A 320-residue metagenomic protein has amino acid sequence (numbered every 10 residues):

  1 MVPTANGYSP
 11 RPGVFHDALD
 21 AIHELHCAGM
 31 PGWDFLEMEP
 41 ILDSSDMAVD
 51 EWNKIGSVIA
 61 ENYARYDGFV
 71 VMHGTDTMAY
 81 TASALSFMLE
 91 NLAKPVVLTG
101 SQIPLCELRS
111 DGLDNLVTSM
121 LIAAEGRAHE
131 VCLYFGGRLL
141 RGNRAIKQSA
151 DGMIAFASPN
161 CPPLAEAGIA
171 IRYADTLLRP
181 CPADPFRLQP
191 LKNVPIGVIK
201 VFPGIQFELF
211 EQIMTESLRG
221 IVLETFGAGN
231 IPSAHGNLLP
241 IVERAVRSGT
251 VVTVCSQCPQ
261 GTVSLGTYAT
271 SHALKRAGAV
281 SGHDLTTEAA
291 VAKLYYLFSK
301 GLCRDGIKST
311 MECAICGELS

Functional and structural regions predicted by a protein language model:
M1-E61: ATP/NTP phosphate-donor binding region
P3-G7, A82-S83, L108-D111, R141-K147 (+1 more regions): Short acidic, glycine/serine/threonine-rich loops at helix termini
F15-C27, R141-L223, G227-A228, S233 (+1 more regions): Accessory alpha-helical/coil subdomains and C-terminal extensions that flank or cap enzyme catalytic cores
V71-H73, V97-G100, C132-G137, K200 (+2 more regions): Short beta-strand segments
V71-K94, S233-I241: Short Gly/Thr/Asp-enriched flexible loops that form oxyanion-binding sites at enzyme active sites
A82-D111, T118-G126, A245-S256: Short, acidic/small-residue loops that bind anionic groups at enzyme active sites
L98-G168: Internal gly/pro-rich beta-alpha loop/helix module that stabilizes soluble enzyme cofactors or their anionic handles
A228-S320: C-terminal non-catalytic interaction/assembly regions of soluble proteins
